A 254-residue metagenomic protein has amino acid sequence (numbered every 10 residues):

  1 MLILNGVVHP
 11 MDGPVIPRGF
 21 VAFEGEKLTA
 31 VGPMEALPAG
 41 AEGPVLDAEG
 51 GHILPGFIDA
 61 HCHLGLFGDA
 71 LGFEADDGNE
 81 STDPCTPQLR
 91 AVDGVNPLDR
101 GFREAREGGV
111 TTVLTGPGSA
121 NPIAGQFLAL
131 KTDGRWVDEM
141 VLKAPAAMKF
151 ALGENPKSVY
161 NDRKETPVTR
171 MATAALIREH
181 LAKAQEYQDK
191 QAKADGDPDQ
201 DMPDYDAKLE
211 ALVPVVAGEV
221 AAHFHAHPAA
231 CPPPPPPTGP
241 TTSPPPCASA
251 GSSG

Functional and structural regions predicted by a protein language model:
M1-N5, N79-T82: Short, positively charged
L2, G43-D47, A147: Conserved beta-strand scaffold positions in the cores of enzyme catalytic domains, especially in NTP/NDP-utilizing
G6, V21, E26, G50 (+4 more regions): Divalent metal-coordination and catalytic microenvironments
V8, D12-L54, L71: Histidine-rich, glycine-flanked metal-binding segment
P14, P33, F57, L66-G72 (+2 more regions): Short, solvent-exposed loop/turn and secondary-structure capping segments
A48-P117, P122: Metal-associated gating/positioning segment near the N- to mid-region
E74, E80, P245-A248, G254: Feature captures the catalytic cores and cofactor-binding loops of soluble hydro-lyases/lyases that act on carboxylate
L98-G101, R106-T242, A250-S253: Polyanionic/metal-chelating signatures
